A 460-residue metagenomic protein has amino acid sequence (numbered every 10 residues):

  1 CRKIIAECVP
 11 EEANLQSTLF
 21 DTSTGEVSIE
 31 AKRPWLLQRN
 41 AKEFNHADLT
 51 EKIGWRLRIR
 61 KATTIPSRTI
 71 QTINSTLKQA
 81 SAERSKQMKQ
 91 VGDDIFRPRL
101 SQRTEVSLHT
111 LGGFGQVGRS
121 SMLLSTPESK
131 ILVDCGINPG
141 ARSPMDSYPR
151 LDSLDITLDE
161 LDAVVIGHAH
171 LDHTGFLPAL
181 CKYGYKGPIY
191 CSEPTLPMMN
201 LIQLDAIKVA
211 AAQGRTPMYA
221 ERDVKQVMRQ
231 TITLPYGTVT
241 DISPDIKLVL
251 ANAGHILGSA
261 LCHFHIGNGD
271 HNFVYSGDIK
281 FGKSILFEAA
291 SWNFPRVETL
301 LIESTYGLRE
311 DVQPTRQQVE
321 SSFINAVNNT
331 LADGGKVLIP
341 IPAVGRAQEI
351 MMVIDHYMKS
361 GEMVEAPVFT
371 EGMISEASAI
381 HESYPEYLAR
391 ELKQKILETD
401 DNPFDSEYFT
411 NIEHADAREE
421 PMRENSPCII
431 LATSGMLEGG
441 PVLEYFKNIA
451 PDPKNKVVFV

Functional and structural regions predicted by a protein language model:
C1-A80: RNA-contacting regions in translation and RNA-metabolism proteins, encompassing KH/S1 modules where present
P66-V106, S129-C135, E193, G269-G277 (+1 more regions): Metallo-beta-lactamase
A82-R97, Q203-S259, E386-N425: Metallo-beta-lactamase
P98-D155, L261-S276, V442: Conserved beta-strand hairpin/beta-sheet module of binuclear metal-dependent hydrolase folds, prominently
F114-R119, E128-G187, C191-P197, I202-T231 (+1 more regions): Pre-active-site segment of Zn-dependent metallo-hydrolases
L132-G136, L161-D172, L177, I189-S192 (+6 more regions): Active-site neighborhood of phospho(di)ester-bond hydrolases with catalytic His/Asp-centered motifs
G254-S259, H265-V297, E303-V312, L437 (+1 more regions): Active-site-proximal loop/helix segments of hydrolase catalytic cores
F323-V460: Hard-cation-handling environments
